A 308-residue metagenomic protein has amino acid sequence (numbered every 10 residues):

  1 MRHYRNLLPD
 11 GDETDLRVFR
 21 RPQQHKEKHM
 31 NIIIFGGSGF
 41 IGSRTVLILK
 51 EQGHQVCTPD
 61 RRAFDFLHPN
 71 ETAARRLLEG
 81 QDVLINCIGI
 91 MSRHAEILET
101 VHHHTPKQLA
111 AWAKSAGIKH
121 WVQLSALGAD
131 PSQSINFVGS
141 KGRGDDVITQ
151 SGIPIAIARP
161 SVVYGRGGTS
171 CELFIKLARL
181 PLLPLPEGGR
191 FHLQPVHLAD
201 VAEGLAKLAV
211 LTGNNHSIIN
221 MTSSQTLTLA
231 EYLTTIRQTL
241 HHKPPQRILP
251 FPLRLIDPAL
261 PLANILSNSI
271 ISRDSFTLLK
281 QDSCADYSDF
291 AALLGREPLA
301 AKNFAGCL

Functional and structural regions predicted by a protein language model:
I32-Q52: N-terminal Rossmann NAD(P)H-binding glycine-rich loop of SDR-like oxidoreductase domains
R62, I90, H104-P160: Conserved Rossmann-fold NAD(P)-dependent oxidoreductase catalytic core, especially the SDR/UDP-sugar
F66-Q108, W112-S115, L127-P131: NAD(P)H-binding glycine-rich loop region in Rossmannoid oxidoreductase-like domains and their noncatalytic homologs
A156-L173: Flexible, glycine-rich beta-alpha linker
T169-S170, G188-A209, S217-N220: Substrate-positioning beta->alpha
H192-A199, I219-T239, P250-P261, E297-A300: Substrate-binding strand-loop-helix patch in Rossmann-like NAD(P)-dependent oxidoreductase/epimerase domains
R237-D282: Terminal hydrophobic/aromatic helix or amphipathic segment near a protein terminus
Q281-L308: Amphipathic terminal alpha-helices
